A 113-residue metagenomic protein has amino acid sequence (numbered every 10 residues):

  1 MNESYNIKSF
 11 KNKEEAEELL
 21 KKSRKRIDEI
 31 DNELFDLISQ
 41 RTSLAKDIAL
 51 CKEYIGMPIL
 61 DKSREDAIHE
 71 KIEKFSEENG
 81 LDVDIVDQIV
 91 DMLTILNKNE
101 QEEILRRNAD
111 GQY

Functional and structural regions predicted by a protein language model:
M1-Y113: Domain-level signature for soluble enzymes in the chorismate/prephenate branch of the shikimate pathway
